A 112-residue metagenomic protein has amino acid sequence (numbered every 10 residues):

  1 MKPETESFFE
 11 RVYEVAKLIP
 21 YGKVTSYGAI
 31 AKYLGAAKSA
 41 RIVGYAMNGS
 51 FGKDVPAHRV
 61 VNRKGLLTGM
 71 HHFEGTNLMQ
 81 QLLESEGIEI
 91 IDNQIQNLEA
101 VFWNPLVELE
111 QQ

Functional and structural regions predicted by a protein language model:
M1-Q112: Nucleic acid-binding interface residues in structured DNA/RNA-binding domains, emphasizing the DNA-engaging scaffolds
